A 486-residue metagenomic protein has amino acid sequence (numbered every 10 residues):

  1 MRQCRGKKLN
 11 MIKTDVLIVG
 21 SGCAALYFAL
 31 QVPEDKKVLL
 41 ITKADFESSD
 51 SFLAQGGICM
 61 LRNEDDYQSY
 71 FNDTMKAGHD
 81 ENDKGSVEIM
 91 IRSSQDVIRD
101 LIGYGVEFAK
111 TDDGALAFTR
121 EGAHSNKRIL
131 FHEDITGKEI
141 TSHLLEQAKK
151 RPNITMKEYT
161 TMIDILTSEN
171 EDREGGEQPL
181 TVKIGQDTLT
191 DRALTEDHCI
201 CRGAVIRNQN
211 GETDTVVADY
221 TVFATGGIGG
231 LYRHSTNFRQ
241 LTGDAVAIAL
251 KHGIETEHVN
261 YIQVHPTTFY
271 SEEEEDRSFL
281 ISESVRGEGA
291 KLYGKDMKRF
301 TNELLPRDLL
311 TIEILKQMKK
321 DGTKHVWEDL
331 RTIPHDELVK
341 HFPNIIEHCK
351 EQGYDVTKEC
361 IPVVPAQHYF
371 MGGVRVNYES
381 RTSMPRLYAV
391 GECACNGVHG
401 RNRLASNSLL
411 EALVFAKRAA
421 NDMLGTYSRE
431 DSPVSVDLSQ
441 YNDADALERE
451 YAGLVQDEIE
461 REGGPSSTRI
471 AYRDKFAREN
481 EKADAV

Functional and structural regions predicted by a protein language model:
R2-T14, Q31, D45-E47, F52-M60 (+8 more regions): Glycine- and aromatic-enriched mobile tails/lids
T14-L40: N-terminal Rossmann-like FAD-binding beta1-loop-alpha1 element of flavoenzymes
L17-V19, V216-G226, Y388-A389: Short hydrophobic core segments
A44-M75, H79, Q263-T267, D276-R277: Conserved N-terminal glycine-rich FAD pyrophosphate-binding loop of Rossmann-like flavoproteins
Y104-E212, A224, F269-E272, L292: Conserved redox-cofactor binding core of oxidoreductases
E158, I163-S168, D172, G176-I200 (+3 more regions): A glycine-rich dinucleotide-binding beta-alpha-beta segment and adjacent secondary-structure elements that constitute
Y220-E273, F279, L409, L413: Glycine-rich loop(s) and the adjacent beta-strand/alpha-helix scaffold that form part
I248, I254-D355, D422-L424: An anion/pyrophosphate-binding glycine-rich loop and adjacent beta-alpha core in soluble alpha-beta enzymes
